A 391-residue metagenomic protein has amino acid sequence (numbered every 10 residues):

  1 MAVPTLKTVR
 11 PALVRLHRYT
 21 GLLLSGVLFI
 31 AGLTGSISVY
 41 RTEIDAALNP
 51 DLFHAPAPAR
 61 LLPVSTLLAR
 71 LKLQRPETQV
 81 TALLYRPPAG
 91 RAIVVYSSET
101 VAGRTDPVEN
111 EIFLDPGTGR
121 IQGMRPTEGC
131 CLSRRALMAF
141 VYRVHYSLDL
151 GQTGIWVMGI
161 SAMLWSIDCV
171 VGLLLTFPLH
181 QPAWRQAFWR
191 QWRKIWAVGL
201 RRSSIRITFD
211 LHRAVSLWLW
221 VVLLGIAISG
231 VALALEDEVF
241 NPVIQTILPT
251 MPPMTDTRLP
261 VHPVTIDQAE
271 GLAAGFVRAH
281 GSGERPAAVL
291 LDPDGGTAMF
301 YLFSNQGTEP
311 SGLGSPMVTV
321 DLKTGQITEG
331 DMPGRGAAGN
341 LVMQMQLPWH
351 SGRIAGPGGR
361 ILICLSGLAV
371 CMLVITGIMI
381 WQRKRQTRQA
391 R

Functional and structural regions predicted by a protein language model:
M1-R391: Conserved histidines in hydrophobic membrane contexts and catalytic metal-binding motifs
